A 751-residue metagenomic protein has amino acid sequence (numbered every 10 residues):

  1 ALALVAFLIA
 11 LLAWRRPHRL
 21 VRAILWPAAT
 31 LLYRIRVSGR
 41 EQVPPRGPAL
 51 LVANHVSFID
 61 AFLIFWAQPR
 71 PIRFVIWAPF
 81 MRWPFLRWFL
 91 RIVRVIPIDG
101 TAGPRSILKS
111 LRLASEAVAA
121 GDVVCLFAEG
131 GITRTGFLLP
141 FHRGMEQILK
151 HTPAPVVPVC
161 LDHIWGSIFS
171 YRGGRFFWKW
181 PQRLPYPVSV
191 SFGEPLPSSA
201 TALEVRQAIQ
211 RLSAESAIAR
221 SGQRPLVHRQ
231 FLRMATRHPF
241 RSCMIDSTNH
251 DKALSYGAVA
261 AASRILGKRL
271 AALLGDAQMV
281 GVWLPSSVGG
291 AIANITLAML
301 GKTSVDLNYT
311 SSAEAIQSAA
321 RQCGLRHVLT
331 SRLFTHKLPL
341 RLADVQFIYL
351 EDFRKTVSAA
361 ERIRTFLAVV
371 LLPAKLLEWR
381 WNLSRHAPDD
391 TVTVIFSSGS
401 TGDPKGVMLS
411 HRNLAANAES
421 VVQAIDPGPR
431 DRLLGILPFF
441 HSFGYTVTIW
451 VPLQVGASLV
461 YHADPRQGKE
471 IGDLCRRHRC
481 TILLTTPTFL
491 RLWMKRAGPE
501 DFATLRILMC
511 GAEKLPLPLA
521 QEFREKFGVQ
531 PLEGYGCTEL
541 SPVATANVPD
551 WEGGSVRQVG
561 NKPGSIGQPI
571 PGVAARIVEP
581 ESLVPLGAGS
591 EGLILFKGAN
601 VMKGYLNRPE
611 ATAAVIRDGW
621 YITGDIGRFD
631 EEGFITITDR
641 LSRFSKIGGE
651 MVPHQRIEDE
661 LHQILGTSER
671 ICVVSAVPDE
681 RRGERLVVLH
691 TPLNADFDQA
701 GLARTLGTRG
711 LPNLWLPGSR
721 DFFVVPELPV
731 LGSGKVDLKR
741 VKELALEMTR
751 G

Functional and structural regions predicted by a protein language model:
G39, V43, L86-R87, A119-V123 (+1 more regions): A cross-family acyltransferase "interaction/gating" segment
P239-S242, P285, F347-F396, D403 (+1 more regions): Conserved pre-ATP/AMP-binding loop-to-beta segment of ANL
C243-I295, S312-Q317, L371, L409-R412: Conserved AMP-binding/adenylate-forming core of the ANL superfamily
K252-G257, S384-R385, V392-A416: Conserved AMP-binding A3 loop
V328, L483, G598, K603-G604 (+2 more regions): AMP-binding/adenylate-forming catalytic core of the ANL superfamily
L350-E351, S675-P678, V687-T691, R704-G751: Conserved C-terminal "lid"/linker of ANL adenylate-forming enzymes
L371, A457, C480-T485, M494-N561 (+1 more regions): Gly/Ser/Thr-rich phosphate-binding loop
A415-R432, F440-T481, R496: Conserved AMP-binding/adenylation subdomain of ANL enzymes
